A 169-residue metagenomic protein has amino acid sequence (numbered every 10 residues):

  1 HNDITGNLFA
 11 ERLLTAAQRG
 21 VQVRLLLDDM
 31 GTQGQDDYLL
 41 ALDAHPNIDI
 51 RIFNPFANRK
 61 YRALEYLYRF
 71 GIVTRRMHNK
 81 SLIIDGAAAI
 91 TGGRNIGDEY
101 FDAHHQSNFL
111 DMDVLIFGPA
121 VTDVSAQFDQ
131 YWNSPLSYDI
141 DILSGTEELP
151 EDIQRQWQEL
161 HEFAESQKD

Functional and structural regions predicted by a protein language model:
H1-K80, I84-D169: Charged, low-complexity intrinsically disordered terminal segments
